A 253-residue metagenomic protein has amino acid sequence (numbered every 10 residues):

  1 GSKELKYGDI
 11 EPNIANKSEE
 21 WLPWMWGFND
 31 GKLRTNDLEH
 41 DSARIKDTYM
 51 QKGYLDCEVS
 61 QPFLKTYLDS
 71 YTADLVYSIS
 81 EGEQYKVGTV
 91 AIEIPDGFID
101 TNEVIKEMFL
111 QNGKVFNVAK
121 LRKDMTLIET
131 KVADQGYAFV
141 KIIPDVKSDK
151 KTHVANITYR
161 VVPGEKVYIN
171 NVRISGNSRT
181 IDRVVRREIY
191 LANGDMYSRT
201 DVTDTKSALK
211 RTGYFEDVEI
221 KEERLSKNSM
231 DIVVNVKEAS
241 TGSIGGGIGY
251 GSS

Functional and structural regions predicted by a protein language model:
G1-T212, D217, E222-V236, T241-S243: Interaction-mediating elements
G242-S253: Short strand-turn segments of transmembrane beta-barrel domains in outer membranes, especially the first one or two
